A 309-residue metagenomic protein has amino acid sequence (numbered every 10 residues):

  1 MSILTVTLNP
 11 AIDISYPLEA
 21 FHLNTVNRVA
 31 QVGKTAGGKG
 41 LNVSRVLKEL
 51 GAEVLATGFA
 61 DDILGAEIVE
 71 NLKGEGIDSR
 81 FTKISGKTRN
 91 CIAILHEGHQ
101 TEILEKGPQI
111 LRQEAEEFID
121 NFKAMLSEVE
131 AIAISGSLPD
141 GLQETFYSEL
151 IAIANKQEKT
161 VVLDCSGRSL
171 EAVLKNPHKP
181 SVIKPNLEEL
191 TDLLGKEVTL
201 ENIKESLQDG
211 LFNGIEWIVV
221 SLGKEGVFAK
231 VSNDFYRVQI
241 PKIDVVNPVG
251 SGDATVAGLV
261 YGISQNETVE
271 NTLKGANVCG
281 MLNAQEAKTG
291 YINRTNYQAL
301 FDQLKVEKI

Functional and structural regions predicted by a protein language model:
M1-H22: Positively charged, low-complexity intrinsically disordered leader regions
R28-K87, L300-Q303: Substrate-binding N-lobe of the ribokinase-like
I94-E128: Conserved phosphate-binding/catalytic loop of the ribokinase/pfkB sugar-kinase fold
E116-I119, E144-I151, V198-K204, V238-I243: Charged helix-capping and loop-helix junction motifs
E128-P139: Short acidic, glycine-rich surface-loop motifs adjacent to enzyme active sites
S148-N233: Conserved phosphate/ATP/ADP-binding segment of small-molecule kinases
L200-I309: Conserved phosphate-binding/catalytic region of the ribokinase-like
